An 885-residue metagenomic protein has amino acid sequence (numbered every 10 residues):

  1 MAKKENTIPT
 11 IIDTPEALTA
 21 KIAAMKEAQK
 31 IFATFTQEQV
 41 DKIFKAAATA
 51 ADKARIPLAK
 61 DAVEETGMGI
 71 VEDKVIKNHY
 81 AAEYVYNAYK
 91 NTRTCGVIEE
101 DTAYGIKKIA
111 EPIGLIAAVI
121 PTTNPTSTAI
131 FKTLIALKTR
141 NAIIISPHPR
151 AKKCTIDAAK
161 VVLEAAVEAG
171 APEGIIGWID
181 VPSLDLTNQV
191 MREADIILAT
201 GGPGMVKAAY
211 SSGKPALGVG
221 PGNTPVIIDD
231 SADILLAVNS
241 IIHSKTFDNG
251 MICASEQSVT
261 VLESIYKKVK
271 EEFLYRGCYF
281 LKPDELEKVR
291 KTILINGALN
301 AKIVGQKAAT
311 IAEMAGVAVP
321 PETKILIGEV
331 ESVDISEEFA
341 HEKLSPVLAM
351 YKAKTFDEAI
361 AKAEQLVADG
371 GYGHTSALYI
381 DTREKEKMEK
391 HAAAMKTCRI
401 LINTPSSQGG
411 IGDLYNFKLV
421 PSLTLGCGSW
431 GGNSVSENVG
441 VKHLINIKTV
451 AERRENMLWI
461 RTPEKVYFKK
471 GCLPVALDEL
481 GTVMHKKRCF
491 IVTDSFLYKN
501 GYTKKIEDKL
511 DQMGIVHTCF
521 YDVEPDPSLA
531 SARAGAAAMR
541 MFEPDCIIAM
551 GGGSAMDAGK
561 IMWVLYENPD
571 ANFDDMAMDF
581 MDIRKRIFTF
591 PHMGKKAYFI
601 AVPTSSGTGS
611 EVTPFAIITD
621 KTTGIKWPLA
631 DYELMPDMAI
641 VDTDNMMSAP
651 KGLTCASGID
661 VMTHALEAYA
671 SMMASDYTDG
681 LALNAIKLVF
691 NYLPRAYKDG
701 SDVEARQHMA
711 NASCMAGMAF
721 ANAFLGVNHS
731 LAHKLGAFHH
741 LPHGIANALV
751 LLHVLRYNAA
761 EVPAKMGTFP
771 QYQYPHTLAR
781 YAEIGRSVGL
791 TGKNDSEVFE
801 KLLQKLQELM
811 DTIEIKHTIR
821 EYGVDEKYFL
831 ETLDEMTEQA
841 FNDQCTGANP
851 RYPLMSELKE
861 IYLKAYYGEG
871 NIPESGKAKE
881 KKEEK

Functional and structural regions predicted by a protein language model:
A2-K107, I135, Y275: N-terminal Rossmann-like NAD(P)+-binding subdomain of aldehyde/semialdehyde dehydrogenases
K3, A33, V317-N456: Conserved C-terminal structural/oligomerization subdomain of aldehyde/semialdehyde dehydrogenase
E5, I12-T14, I130, V206-D334 (+1 more regions): ALDH superfamily catalytic-core signature
R93, A158, A530-D644: Glycine/threonine-rich beta-strand-loop-alpha-helix active-site module that forms ligand/phosphate-binding
V97-L236: Rossmann-like NAD(P) dinucleotide-binding subdomain of oxidoreductase/dehydrogenase enzymes
K267, V612-A723: Carboxylate- and glycine-rich phosphate/diphosphate-binding segment that chelates Mg2+/Mn2+
M457-C546, I819-R820: ATP/NTP phosphate-donor binding region
F738, I745-E831, N871-G876: Gly/Pro-rich interdomain helix-loop hinge
